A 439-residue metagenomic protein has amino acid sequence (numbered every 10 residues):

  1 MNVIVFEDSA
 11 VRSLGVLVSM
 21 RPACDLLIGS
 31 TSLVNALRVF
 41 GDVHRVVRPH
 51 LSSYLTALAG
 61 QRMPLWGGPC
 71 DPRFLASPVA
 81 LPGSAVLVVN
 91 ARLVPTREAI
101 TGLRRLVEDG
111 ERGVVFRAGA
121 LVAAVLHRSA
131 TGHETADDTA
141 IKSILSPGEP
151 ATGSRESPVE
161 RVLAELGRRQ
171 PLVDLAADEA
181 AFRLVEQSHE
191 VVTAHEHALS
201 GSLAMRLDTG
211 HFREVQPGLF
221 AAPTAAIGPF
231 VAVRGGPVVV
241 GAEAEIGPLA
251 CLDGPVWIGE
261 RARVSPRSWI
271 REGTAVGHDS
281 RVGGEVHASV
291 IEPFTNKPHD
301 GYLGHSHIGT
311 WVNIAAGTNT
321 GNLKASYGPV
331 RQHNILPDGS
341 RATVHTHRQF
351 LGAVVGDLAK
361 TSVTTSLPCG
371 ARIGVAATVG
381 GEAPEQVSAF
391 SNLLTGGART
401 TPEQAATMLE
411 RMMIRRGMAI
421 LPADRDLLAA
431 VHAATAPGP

Functional and structural regions predicted by a protein language model:
M1-G218, P223-T224, S391-P439: Terminal amphipathic alpha-helical/low-complexity segments used for targeting or macromolecular assembly
D8-S13, D25-L27, R281-P439: Glycine-rich hexapeptide-repeat left-handed beta-helix
L17-M20, G29-T31, S188, A194 (+10 more regions): Surface-exposed loop/turn and secondary-structure junction residues enriched for glycine/proline
L33, I258, N319: Short, electropositive, low-hydrophobicity segments enriched in small/polar residues
L75-P78, V215-Q216, G235, D279 (+1 more regions): Short, flexible, glycine/charge-rich loop motifs used to bind or transfer phosphoryl groups or to couple energy/partner
H189, S200-P248, I258-E260, V276: Glycine-rich adenosyl-nucleotide cofactor-binding module
A232-A315: Acidic, glycine-rich loop-and-beta core segments that form the ion-binding/anion-interacting portion of active sites
